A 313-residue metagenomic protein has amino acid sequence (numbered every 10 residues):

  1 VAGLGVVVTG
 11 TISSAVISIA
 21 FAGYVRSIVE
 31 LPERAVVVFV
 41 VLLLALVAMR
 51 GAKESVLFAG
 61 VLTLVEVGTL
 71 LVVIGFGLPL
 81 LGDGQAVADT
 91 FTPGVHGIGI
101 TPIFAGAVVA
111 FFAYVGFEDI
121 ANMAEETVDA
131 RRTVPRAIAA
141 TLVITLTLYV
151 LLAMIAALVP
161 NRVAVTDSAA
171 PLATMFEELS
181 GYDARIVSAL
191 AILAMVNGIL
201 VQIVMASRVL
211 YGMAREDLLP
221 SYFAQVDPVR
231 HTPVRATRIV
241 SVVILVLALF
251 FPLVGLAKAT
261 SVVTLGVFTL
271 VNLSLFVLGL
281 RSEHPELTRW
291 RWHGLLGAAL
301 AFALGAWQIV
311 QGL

Functional and structural regions predicted by a protein language model:
V1-V41, L46-M49, E54, I74 (+3 more regions): Hydrophobic transmembrane alpha-helices that form the core helical bundles of multi-pass secondary transporters
S18-V37, A124-R132, R136-I144, E178 (+2 more regions): Helix-loop-helix connectors at the membrane interface of multi-pass transporters/channels
G23, S27, A139-L200, L219-L253: TM-loop-TM module centered on a large, flexible mid-protein loop between adjacent transmembrane helices in multi-pass
L31, M49-K53, L78-A86, A157-V165 (+4 more regions): Transmembrane helix-loop junctions in multipass membrane proteins, especially transporters and channels
E33-D83, I138-L142, T260-L270, R289-A299: Membrane-interface loop-to-helix entry segments
L44, F58, Y222-V234, F268-L313: C-terminal membrane-solvent junction of multi-pass transporters and transport-like membrane proteins
L44-A48, A52, L70-G77, L152-A157 (+3 more regions): Structural signal for membrane-spanning alpha-helices in multi-pass inner-membrane proteins, emphasizing helix cores
V61-S188: Helix-loop-helix junctions that connect adjacent transmembrane segments in multi-pass membrane transporters
